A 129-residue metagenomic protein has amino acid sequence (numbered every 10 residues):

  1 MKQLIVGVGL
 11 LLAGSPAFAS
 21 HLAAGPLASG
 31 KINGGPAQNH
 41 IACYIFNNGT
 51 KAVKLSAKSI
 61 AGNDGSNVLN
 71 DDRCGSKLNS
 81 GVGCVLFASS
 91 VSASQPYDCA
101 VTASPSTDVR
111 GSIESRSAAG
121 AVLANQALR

Functional and structural regions predicted by a protein language model:
M1-L4: Positively charged n-region of N-terminal signal peptides that target proteins for export
L10-F18: Hydrophobic h-region of N-terminal signal peptides that target proteins for export in Gram-negative bacteria
F18-R129: Gly/Pro-rich, tryptophan- and cysteine-flecked surface segments typical of secreted/extracellular proteins
